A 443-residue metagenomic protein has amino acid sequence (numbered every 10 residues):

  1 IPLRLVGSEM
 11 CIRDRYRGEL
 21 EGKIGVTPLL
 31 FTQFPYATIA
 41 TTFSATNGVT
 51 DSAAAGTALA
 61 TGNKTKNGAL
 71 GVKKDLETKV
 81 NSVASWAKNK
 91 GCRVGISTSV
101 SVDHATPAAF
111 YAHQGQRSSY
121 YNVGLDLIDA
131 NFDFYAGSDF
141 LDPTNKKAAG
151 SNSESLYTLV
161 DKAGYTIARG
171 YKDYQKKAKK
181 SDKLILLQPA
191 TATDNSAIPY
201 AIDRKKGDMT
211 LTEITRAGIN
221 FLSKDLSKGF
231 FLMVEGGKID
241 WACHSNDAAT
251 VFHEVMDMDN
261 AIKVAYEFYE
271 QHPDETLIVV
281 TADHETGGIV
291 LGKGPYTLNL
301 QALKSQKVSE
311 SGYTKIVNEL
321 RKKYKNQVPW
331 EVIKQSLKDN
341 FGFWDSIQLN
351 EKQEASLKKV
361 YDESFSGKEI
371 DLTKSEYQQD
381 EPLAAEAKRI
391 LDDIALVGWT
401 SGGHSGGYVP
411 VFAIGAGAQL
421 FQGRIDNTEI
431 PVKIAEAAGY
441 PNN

Functional and structural regions predicted by a protein language model:
I1-G7, I12: Single conserved hydrophobic/aromatic residue that forms the stacking wall/gate of nucleotide- or nucleobase-binding
S8, V100-S101, D139-F140, G236-G237 (+1 more regions): Active-site metal-binding loops of divalent metal-dependent hydrolases
Y16-D75, A84-M209, I219, I289 (+5 more regions): Surface-exposed loop and adjacent secondary-structure segments within mature catalytic domains
A105-Y111, T191-D203, L226-G229, M233-M258: Active-site His/acidic residue clusters
Q116, K206-T215, E254-M258, I430: Phosphate/oxyanion-binding active-site loops and adjacent basic polyanion-contact surfaces
D133, S311-V432, A437: Active-site neighborhoods of enzymes that stabilize oxyanions during catalysis
E154, N246, N260, Y269-E270 (+3 more regions): Soluble secreted/lumenal catalytic domains with histidine-centered metal-binding or acid-base catalytic motifs
L232, E254-V328: Extended C-terminal subregions enriched in glycine
